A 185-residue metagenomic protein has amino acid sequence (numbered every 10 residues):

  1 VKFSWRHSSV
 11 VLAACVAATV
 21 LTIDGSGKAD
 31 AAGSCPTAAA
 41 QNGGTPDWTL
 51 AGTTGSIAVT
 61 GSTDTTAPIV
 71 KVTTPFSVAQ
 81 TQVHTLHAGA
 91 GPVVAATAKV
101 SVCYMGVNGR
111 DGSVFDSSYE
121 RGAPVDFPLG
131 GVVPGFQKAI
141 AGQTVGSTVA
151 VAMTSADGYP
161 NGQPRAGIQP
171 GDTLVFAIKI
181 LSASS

Functional and structural regions predicted by a protein language model:
K2-S185: Cross-family detector of peptidyl-prolyl cis-trans isomerase
